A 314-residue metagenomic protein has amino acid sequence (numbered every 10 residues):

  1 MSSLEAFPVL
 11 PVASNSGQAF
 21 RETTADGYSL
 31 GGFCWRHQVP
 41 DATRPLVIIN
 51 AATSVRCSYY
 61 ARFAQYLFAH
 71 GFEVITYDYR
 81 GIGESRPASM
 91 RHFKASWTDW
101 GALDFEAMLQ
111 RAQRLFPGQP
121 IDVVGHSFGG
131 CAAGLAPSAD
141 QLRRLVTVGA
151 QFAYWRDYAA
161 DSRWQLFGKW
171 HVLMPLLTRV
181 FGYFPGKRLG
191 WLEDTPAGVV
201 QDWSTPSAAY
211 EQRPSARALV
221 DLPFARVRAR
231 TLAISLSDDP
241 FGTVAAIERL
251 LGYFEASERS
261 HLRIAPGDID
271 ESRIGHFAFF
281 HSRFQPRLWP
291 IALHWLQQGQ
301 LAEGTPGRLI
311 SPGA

Functional and structural regions predicted by a protein language model:
S2-V39: N-terminal cap/lid segment of alpha/beta-hydrolase-fold proteins
R44, I49-V55: Active-site glycine-rich loops that stabilize anionic/oxyanionic intermediates across multiple enzyme folds
C57-S89: Conserved alpha/beta-hydrolase
K94-L115: Alpha/beta-hydrolase active-site loop
V124-E211: Alpha/beta-hydrolase-fold enzymes
V227, A233-S235: Short beta-strand/loop motif that positions the catalytic acidic residue of the alpha/beta-hydrolase fold
A229, G242-Y253: Short alpha-helix in the alpha/beta-hydrolase fold that links the catalytic acid
I264-A314: Catalytic active-site module of serine/aspartate enzymes centered on a nucleophile-bearing elbow/loop
